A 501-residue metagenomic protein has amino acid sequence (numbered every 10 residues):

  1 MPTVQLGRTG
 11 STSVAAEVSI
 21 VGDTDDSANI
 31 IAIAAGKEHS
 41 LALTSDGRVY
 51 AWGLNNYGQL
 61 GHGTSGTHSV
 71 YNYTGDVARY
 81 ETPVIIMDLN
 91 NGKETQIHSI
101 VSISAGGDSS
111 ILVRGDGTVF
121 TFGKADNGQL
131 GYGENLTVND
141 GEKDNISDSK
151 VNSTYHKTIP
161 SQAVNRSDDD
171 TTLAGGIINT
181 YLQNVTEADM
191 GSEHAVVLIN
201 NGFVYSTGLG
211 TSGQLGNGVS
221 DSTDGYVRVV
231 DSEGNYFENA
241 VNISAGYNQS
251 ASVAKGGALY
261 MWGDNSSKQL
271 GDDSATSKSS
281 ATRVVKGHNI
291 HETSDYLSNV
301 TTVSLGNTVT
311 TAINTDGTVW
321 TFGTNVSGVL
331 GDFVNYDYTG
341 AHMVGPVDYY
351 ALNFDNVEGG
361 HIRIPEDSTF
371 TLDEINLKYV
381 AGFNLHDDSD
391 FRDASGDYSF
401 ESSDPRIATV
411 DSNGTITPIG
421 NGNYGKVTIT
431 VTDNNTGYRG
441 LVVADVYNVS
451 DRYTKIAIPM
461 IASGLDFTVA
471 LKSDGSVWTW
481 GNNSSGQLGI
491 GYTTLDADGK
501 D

Functional and structural regions predicted by a protein language model:
M1-A15, G53-E81, F122-S161, L173-G176 (+5 more regions): Short glycine/serine- and acidic-residue-enriched loop/turn motifs that recur at repeat junctions
M1-R8, A15-V18, A28-I33, T311 (+6 more regions): An edge-strand/N-cap motif at the start of beta-rich repeat modules
H39-A42, A51, S109-L112, T121-F122 (+8 more regions): Conserved core positions of repeat-based scaffolds
Y350-A394: Solvent-exposed, low-complexity, repeat-rich "mucin-like" stalks and linkers
G396-V410, S485-G486: Short, solvent-exposed loop/linker segments at beta-strand-coil boundaries, enriched for Pro/Gly and Ser/Thr
D411-Y424: Extracellular/luminal low-complexity segments enriched in Ser/Thr/Pro
N423-N435: A short beta-strand micro-motif common to beta-rich folds, especially ectodomain repeats
N434-V443: Short, exposed coil/turn segments at beta-strand boundaries within extracellular/luminal domains
